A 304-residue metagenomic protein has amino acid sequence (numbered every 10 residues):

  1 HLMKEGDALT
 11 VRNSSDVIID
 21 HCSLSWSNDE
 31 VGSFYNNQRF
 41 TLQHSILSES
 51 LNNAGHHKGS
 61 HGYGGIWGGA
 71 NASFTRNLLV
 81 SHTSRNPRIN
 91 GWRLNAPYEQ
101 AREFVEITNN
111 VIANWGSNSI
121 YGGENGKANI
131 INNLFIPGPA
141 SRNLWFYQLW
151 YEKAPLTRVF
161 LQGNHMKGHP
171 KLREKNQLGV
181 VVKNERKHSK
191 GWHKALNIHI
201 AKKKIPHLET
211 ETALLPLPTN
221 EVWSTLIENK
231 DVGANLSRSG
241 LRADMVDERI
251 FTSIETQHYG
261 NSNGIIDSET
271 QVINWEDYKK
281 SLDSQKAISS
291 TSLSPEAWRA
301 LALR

Functional and structural regions predicted by a protein language model:
H1, N13-W26, Q38-H57, Y63-I89 (+3 more regions): Right-handed parallel beta-helix
H1-D7: Right-handed parallel beta-helix/beta-spiral solenoid domain characteristic of secreted/periplasmic
V31-S33, N86-R88, N118-Y121: Short catalytic-loop micro-motif centered on adjacent basic/acidic residues
F34, Y98-E99, G122-G123: Short, solvent-exposed loop/turn segments at secondary-structure boundaries
Y121-G122, I131, P155-L156, E209: Protease-labile, long low-complexity intrinsically disordered regions enriched in Pro/Ser/Thr
L144-K153: Conserved blade-ending motifs and adjacent loop-strand segments that build the rim/top face of beta-propeller domains
Q162, M166-K171, K175-R304: C-terminal functional modules
